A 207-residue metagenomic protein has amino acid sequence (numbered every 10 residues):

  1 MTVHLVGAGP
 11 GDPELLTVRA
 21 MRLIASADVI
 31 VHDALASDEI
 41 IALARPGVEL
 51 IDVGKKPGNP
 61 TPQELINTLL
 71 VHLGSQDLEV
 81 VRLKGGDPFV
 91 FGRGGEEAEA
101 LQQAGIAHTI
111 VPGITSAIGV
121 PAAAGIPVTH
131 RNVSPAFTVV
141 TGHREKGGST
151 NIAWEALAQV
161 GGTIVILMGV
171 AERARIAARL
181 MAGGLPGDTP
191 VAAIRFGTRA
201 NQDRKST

Functional and structural regions predicted by a protein language model:
M1-P13, V18-I114, G119: Class I S-adenosyl-L-methionine
T2-L5, S75-V80, A136, R144-K205: A contiguous loop/helix-start segment that scaffolds small-molecule binding in enzyme catalytic cores
D12, D87-V160, D203-K205: Class I SAM-dependent methyltransferase SAM-binding "motif I" and its flanking Rossmann-like core
V18, A34, R131-V133, D188 (+1 more regions): Non-catalytic, surface-exposed connector residues within folded enzymatic/regulatory domains
M21, A42, H72, T129-H130 (+2 more regions): Short secondary-structure boundary/capping segments
S37-E39, P57-P60, T115-G119, A136-V139 (+3 more regions): Short gly/pro/ser/thr-enriched loop/turn and capping motifs at secondary-structure boundaries
V48-K55, G105-T109, V128-T138, G184-A193: Short hydrophobic/aromatic-enriched beta-strand-loop microsegments
